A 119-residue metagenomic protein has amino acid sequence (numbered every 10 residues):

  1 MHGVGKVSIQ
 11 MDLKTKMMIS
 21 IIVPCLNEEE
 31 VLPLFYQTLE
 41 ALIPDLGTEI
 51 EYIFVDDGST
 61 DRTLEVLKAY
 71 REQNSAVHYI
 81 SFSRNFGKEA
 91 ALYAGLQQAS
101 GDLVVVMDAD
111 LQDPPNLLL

Functional and structural regions predicted by a protein language model:
I9-L119: Structured catalytic core of nucleotide-sugar glycosyltransferases
